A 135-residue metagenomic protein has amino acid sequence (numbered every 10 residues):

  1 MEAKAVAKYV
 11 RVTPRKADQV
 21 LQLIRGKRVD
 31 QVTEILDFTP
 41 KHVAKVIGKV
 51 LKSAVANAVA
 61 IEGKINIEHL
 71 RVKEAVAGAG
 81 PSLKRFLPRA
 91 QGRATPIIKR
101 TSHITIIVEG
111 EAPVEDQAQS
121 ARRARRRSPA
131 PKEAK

Functional and structural regions predicted by a protein language model:
M1-L23, K27-K135: Structured, basic alpha/beta domains of bacterial-type, RNA-associated proteins
